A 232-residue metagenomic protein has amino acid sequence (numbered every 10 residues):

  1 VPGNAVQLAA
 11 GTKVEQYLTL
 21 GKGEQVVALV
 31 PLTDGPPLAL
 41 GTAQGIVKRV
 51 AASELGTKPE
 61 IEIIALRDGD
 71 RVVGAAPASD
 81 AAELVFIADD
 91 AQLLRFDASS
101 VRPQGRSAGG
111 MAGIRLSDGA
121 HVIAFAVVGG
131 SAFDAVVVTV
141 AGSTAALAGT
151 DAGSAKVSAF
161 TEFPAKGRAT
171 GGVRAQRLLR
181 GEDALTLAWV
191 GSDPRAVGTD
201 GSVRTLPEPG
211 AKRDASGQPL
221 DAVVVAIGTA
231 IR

Functional and structural regions predicted by a protein language model:
V1-R232: Short, structured "edge-of-domain" segments at secondary-structure transitions
